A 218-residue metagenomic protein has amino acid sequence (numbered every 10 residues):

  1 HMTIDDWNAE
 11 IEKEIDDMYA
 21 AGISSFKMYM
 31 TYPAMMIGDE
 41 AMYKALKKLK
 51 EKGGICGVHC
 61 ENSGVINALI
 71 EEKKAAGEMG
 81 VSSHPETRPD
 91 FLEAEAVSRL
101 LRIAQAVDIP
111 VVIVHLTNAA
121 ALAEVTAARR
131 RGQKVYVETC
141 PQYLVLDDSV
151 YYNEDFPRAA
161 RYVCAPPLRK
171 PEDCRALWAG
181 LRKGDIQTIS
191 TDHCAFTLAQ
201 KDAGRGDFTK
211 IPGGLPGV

Functional and structural regions predicted by a protein language model:
I4-A9: Active-site beta->alpha loop and helix N-cap motifs at the rims of alpha/beta catalytic domains
E10-I189, C194: Histidine/acidic residue-rich metal-binding segments in metalloenzymes
E72-A75, A203-T209: Short, surface-exposed, charged loop/turn segments at secondary-structure junctions
E86, Y162, G206-P212: Short glycine-enriched, charge-decorated loop/helix-capping segments at active-site entrances that position
E93, D207-V218: Gly/Ser/Thr-rich active-site loops/lids in small-molecule metabolic enzymes that frequently grip phosphoryl groups
V125-T126, K201-A203: Short amphipathic alpha-helical segments
T191-K201, G217-V218: Active-site anion/phosphate-binding pocket segments in diverse small-molecule metabolic enzymes
